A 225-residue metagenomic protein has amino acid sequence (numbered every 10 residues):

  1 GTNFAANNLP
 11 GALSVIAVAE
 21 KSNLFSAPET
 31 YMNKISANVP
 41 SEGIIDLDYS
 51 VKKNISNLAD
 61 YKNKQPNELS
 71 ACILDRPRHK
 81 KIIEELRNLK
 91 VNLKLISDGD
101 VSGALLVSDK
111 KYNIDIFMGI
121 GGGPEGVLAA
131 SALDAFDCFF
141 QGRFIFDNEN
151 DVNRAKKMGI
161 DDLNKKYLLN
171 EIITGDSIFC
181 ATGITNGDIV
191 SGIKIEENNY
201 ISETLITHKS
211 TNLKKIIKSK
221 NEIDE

Functional and structural regions predicted by a protein language model:
T2-N23: DPxDG-like acidic metal-binding loop motif
N3, E42-G43, F117: A short glycine/serine-rich beta->alpha loop
N7, A27-P28, I83, V190-I193 (+1 more regions): Short, glycine/acidic-enriched capping/hinge loops at junctions between secondary-structure elements
L9, V18, A37-P40, L106 (+1 more regions): Short capping/connector residues at structural and topological boundaries
L13-V15, K34-I35, I223-E225: A short local loop/turn or secondary-structure capping micro-motif enriched for an aromatic residue
A19-A59: Glycine-rich phosphate-binding loop plus the immediately following alpha-helix
D48-N199, E203-H208: An extended, acidic
E197-E225: Extended hydrophobic packing segments that form well-structured cores
